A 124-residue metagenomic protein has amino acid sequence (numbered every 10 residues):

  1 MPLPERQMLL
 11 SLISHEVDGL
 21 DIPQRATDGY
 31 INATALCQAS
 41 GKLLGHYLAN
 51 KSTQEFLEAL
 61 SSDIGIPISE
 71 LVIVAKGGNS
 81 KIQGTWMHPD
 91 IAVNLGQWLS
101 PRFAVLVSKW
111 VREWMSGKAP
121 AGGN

Functional and structural regions predicted by a protein language model:
M1-N124: An anion-engaging/catalytic patch
